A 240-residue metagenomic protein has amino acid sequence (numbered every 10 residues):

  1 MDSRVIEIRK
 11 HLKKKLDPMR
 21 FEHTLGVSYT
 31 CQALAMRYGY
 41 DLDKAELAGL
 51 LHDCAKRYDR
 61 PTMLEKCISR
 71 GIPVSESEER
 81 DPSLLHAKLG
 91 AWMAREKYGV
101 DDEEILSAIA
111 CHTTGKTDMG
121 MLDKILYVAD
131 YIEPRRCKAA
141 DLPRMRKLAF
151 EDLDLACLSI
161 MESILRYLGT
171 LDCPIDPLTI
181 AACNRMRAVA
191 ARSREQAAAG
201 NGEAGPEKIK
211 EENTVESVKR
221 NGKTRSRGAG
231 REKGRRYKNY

Functional and structural regions predicted by a protein language model:
S3-D17: Generic N-terminal amphipathic, Lys/Arg-enriched alpha-helix
K10-K14, R37-S159: Divalent metal-dependent catalytic cores for phosphoryl transfer on phosphate-bearing substrates
Y167-V218, S226-N239: Charged phosphate-binding loop/patch that engages nucleotide di/tri-phosphates or the phosphate backbone of nucleic
